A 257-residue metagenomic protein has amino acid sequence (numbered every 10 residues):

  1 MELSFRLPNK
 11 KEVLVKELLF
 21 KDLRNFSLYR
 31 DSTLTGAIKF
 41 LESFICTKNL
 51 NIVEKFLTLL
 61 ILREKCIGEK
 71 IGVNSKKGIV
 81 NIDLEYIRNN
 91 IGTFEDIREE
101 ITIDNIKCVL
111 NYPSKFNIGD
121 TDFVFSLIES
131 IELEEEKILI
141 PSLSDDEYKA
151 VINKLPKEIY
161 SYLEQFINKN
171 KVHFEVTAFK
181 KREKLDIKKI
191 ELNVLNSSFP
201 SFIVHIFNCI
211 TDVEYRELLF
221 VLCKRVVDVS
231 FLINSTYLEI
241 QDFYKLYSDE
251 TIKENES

Functional and structural regions predicted by a protein language model:
M1-S257: An amphipathic, hydrophobic-aromatic interaction surface with interspersed Lys/Arg that forms lipid/phosphate-bearing
